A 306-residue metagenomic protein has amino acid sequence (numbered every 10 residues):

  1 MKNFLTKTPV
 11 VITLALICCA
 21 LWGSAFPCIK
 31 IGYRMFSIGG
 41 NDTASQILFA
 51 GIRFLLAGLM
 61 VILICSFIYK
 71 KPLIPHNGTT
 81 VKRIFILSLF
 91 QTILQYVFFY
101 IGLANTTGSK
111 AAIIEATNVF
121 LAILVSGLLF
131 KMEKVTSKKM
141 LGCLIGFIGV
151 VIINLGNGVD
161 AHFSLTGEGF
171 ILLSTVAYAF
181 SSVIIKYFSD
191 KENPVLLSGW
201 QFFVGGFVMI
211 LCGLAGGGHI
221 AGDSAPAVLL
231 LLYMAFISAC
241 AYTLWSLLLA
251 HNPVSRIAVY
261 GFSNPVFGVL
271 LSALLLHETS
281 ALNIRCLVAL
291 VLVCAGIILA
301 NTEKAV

Functional and structural regions predicted by a protein language model:
M1-G51, A161-Y187, L230-L231, F236 (+1 more regions): Glycine-/small-residue-enriched transmembrane alpha-helix faces in small-molecule transporters and effluxers
G23, P27, L55, S88-I93 (+7 more regions): Hydrophobic/small/kink-forming positions within alpha-helical transmembrane segments of polytopic membrane proteins
G32, F49, G102, L128-K131 (+7 more regions): Hydrophobic/aromatic residues within transmembrane alpha-helices of multi-pass small-molecule transporters
G39-Q91, L121-V125, A177-S181, S198-G216 (+1 more regions): Transmembrane alpha-helices of multi-pass small-molecule transport proteins
S45-A57, L103-N118, S164-V176, A225-S238 (+2 more regions): Structural signature of hydrophobic alpha-helical transmembrane segments
I52, T92, Y96, K110-T117 (+2 more regions): Helix-helix packing/entry segments at the starts of transmembrane helices
V61, C65, L124-V125, V135-G156 (+4 more regions): Hydrophobic transmembrane alpha-helices of multi-pass small-molecule transport proteins
S66-A111, E115, I152, M234-N252: Specific transmembrane alpha-helical segments of multi-pass solute transporters/efflux pumps, especially DMT/EamA
